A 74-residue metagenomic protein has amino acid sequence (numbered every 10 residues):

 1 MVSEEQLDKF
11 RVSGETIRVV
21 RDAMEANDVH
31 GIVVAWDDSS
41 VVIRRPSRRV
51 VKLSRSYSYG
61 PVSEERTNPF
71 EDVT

Functional and structural regions predicted by a protein language model:
M1-T74: Conserved RNA-binding domains used in RNP assembly and mRNA/RNA metabolism
